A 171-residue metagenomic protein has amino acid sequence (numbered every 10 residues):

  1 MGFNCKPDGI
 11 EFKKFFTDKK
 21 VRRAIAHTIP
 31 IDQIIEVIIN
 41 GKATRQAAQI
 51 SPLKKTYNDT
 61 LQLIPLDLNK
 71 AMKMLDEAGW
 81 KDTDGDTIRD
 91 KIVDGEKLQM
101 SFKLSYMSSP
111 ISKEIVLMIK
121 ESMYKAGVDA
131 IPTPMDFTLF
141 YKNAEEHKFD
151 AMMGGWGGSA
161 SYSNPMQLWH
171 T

Functional and structural regions predicted by a protein language model:
M1-N40, T44, L53-I88, I92-T171: Extracytoplasmic/periplasmic ligand-capture domains
A48: Short helix- or helix-capping micro-motifs that position conserved polar/aromatic residues at function-defining sites
